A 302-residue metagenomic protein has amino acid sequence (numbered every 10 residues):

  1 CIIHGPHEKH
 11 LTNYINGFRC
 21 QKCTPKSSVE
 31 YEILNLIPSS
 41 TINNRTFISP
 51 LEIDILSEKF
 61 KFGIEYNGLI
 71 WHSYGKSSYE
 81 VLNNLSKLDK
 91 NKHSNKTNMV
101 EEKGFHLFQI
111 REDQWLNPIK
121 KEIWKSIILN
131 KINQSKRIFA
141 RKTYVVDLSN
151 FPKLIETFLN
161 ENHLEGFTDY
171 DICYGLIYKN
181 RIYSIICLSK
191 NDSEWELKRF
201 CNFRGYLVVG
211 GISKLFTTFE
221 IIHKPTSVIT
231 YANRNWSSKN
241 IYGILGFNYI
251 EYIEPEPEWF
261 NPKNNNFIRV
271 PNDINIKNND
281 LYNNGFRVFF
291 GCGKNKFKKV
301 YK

Functional and structural regions predicted by a protein language model:
I2-I172, C201, Y206-K239, W259-F267: Nucleic-acid endo/exonuclease domains
I55-F60, L176-K179, K299-Y301: Active-site beta-strand termini and strand-to-loop segments that position acidic
L148, S189, F200, V300-K302: Structured loops at beta-to-helix junctions and adjacent beta-edge loops in soluble globular domains
G175, N180-E196: Conserved beta-strand in the GNAT
N235-Y252: Conserved active-site alpha-helix within GNAT-family acetyltransferase domains
N248-P262: Conserved catalytic-core motifs of GNAT/GCN5-like acyltransferases
F260-Y282, R287-K302: C-terminal "cap" of GNAT-fold acetyltransferases
